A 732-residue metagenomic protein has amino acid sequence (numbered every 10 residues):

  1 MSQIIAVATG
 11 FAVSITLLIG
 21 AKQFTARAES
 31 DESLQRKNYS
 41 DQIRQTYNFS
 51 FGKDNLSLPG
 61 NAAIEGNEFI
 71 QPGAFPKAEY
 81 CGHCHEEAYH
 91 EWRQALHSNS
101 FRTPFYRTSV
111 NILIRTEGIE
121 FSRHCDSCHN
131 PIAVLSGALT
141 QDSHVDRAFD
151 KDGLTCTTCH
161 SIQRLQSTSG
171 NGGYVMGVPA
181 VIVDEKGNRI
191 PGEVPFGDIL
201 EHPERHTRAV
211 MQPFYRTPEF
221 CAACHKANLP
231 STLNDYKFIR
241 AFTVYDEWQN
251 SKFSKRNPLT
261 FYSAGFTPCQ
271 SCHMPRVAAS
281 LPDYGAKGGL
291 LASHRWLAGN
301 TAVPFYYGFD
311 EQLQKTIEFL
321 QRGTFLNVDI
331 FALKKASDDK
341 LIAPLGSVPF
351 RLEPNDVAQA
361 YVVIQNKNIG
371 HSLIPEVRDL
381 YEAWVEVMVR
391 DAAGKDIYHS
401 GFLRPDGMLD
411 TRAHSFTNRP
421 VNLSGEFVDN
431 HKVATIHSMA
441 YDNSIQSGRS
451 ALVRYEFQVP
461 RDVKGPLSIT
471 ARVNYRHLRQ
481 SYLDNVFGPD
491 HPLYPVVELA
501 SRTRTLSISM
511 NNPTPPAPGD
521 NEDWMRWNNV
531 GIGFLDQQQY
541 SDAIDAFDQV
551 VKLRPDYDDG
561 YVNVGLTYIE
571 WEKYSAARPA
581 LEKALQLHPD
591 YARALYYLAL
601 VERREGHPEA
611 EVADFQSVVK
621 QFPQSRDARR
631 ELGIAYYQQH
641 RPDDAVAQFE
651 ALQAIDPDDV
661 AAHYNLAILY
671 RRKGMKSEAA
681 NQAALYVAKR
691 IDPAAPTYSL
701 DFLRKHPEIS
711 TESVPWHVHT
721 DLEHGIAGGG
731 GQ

Functional and structural regions predicted by a protein language model:
E29-P72, A88-F121, G137-S447, Y455-E522 (+1 more regions): Primarily the internal scaffold of c-type cytochrome electron-transfer domains, especially repeated/multiheme c-type
Q537-Q549, D559, E570-K583, D590-R593 (+4 more regions): Structural signature of tandem alpha-helical TPR/SEL1-like repeats, specifically the intra-repeat loop/turn
L553, L587, Q621-F622, A654-I655 (+1 more regions): Structural marker of alpha-solenoid helical repeat scaffolds
A654, V660, Y664-A695: TPR/TPR-like (Sel1-like) alpha-helical repeat modules
